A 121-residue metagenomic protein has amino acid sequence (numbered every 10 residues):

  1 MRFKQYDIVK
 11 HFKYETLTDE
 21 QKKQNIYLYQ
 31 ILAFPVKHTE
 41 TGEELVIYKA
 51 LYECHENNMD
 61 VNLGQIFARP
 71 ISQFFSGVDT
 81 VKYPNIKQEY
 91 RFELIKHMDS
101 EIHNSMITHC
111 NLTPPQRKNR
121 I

Functional and structural regions predicted by a protein language model:
M1-K22: Short coil-to-beta transition motif at edge beta-strands of beta-rich domains
Q5, Y27, E44, Q88: Residues that flank catalytic or metal-binding motifs in active/ligand-binding sites
Y6, L28-Q30, A68: Conserved beta-strand residues within beta-sheet cores
T18-V36: Short beta-strand-centered aromatic/proline hotspots
A33-H38, Y52, F75: A generic structural motif
K37-E43, V81-N85: Short acidic, Gly/Pro-enriched loop/turn segments at secondary-structure junctions
T39-L63: Short solvent-exposed strand/turn elements
H55-I121: Intrinsically disordered, low-complexity, charged/polar segments
